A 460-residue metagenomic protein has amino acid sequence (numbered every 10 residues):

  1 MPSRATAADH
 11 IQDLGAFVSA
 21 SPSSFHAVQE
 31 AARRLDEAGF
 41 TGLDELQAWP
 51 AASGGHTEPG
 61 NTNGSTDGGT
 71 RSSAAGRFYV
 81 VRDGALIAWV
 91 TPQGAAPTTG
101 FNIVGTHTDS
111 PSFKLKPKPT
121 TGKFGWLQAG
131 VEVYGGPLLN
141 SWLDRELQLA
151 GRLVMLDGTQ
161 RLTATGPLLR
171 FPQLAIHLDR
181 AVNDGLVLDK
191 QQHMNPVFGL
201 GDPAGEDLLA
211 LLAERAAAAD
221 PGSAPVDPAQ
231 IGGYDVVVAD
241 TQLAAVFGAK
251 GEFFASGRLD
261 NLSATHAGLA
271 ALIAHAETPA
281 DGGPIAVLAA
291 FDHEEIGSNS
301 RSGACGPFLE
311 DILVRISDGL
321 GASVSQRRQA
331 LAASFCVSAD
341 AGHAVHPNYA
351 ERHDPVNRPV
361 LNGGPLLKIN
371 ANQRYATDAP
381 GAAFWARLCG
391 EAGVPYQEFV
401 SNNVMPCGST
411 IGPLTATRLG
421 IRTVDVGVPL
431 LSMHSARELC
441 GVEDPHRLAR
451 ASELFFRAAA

Functional and structural regions predicted by a protein language model:
M1-A460: N-terminal hydrophobic/helix-forming segments and targeting peptides
